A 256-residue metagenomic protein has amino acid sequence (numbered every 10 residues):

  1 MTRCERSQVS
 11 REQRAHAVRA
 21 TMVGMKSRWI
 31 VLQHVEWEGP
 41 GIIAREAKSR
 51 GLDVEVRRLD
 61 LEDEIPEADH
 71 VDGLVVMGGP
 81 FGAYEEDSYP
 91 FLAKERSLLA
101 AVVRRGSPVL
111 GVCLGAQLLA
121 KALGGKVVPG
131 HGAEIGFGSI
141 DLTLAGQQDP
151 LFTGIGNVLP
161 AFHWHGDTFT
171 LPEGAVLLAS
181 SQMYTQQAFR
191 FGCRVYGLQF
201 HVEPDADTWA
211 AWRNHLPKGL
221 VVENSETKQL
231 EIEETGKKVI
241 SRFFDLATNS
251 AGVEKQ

Functional and structural regions predicted by a protein language model:
M1-Q13, A17-R105, D141, G219-Q256: N-terminal beta1-alpha1 cap of cysteine-dependent amidohydrolase-like domains
T21, M25-S27, V31, T143-Q256: Amide-donor transfer/coupling interface in amidating biosynthetic enzymes
W37-E38, Q117, I135, T170 (+2 more regions): Short alpha-helical
P40-I42, E85-D87, A120-A122, E173 (+2 more regions): Short glycine-/acidic-enriched loop or helix-start segments at secondary-structure transitions that form or flank
A44-E46, V71, S88-F91, G124-V127 (+3 more regions): Short, glycine/charged-enriched secondary-structure capping and boundary segments
D53-E55, K126, P160, V176: Conserved beta-strand segments of alpha/beta enzyme cores
V102-K126: Catalytic nucleophile loop
Q117-L118, A122-N157, F162: Ligand/cofactor pocket segment of small-molecule handling proteins
